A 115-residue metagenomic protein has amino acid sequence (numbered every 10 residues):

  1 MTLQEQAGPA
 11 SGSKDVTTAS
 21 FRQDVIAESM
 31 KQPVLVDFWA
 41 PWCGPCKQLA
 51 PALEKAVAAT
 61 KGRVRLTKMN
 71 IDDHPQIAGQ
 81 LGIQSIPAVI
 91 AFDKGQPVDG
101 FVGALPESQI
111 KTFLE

Functional and structural regions predicted by a protein language model:
M1-R63, P75-Q76, Q80, I86-A88 (+1 more regions): Proteins that catalyze or organize thiol-disulfide redox chemistry and the adjacent proteostasis machinery handling
I71: Hydrophobic anchor residue in the Rossmann-like NAD(P) cofactor-binding loop of oxidoreductases, predominantly
